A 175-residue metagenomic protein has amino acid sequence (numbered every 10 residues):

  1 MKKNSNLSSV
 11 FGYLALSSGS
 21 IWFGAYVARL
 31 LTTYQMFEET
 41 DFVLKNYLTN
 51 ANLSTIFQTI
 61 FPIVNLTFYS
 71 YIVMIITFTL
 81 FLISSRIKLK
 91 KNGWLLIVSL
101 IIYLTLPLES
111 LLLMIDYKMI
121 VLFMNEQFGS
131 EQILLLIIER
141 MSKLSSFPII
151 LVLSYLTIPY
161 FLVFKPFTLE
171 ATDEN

Functional and structural regions predicted by a protein language model:
M1-K2, L53-R86, F164: Alpha-helical transmembrane segments and their immediate interhelical/interface regions in integral membrane proteins
M1-S20, L89-L104, L156-T168: Alpha-helical transmembrane segments and their helix-start/interface "positive-inside/aromatic belt" motifs in integral
K3-S9, S17-N65, Q127-Q132: Interfacial loop at the N-terminal end of multi-pass membrane proteins
Y13-V27, Y69-T79, S99-P107, I149-P159: Hydrophobic alpha-helical transmembrane segments of multipass integral membrane proteins
F23-F37, T79-I83, P107-M114, V163-P166 (+1 more regions): Transmembrane helix-loop junctions and nearby membrane-interface residues
E38-T40, S110-S130: Juxtamembrane non-transmembrane "cap" segments at the membrane-aqueous interface of multi-pass membrane proteins
L53-I72, L134-I158: Hydrophobic alpha-helical transmembrane segments
D116-M124, T157-N175: Cytosolic juxtamembrane helix at the C-terminal end of the final transmembrane segment
